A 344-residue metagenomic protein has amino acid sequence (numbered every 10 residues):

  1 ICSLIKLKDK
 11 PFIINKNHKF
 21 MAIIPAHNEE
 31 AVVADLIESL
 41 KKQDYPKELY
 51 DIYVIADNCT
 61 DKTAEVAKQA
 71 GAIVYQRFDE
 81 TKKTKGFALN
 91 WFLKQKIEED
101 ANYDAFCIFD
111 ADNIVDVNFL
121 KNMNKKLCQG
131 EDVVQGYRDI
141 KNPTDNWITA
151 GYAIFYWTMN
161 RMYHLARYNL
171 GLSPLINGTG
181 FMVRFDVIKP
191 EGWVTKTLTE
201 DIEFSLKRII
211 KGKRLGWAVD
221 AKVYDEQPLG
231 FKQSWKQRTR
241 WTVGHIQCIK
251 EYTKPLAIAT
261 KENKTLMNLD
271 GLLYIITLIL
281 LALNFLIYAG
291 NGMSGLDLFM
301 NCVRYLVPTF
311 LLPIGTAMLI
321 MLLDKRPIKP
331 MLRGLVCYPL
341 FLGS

Functional and structural regions predicted by a protein language model:
I1-K16, A67, I320: N-terminal membrane-anchoring/stem segments of glycan-assembly enzymes
F12-I14, L273-S344: Membrane-embedded multi-pass helical conduit in multi-pass membrane proteins, especially envelope-biosynthetic
H18-M21, D51, E203: Cell-envelope/extracellular polymer assembly enzymes that use nucleotide-activated donors
A34, D61-K68, Q76, N118: Acidic helix N-cap motif at the loop->helix transition within catalytic regions of sugar-transfer enzymes
E38-L49: Short, acidic, metal-binding catalytic loop of nucleotide-sugar glycosyltransferases
A56-A64, D79-T81, I114: A conserved acidic beta->alpha catalytic loop
K62, F109-K126: Acidic donor-binding/catalytic loop of UDP-sugar-dependent glycosyltransferases, especially processive GT2
Q76-E99, N118-T197, W235, T239-K250 (+1 more regions): Long helical/loop segments within the catalytic core of UDP-sugar-dependent glycosyltransferases, especially the large
